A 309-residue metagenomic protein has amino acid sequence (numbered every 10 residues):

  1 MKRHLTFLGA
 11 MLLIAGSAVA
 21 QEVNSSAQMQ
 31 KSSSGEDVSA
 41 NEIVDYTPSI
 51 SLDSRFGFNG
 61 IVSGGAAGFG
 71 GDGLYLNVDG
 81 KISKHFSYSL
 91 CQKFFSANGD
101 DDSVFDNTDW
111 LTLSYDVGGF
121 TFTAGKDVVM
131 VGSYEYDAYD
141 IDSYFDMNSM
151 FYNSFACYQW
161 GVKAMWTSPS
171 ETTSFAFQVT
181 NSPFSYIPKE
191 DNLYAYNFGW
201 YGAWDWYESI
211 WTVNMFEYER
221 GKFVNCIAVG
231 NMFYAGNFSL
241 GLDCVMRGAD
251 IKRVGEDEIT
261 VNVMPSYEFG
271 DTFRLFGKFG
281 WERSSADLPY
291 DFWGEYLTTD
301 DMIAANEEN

Functional and structural regions predicted by a protein language model:
M1-H4: Positively charged n-region of N-terminal signal peptides that target proteins for export
F7-G9, A18-D53: N-terminal periplasmic/intermembrane-space "pro-region" immediately following the signal or transit peptide
V23-S26, D45-T47, D53-A66, D100-D101 (+3 more regions): Outer-membrane beta-barrel pore domains
G35-N59, S63-F184, N192, G202-A203 (+1 more regions): Outer membrane beta-barrel
W110, Q159-G161, A195-N197, C226-A228 (+1 more regions): Short hydrophobic/aromatic beta-strand or adjacent loop that forms the aromatic wall/cage of a ligand/substrate-binding
F175-C226: Loop-centered beta-sheet repeat module
